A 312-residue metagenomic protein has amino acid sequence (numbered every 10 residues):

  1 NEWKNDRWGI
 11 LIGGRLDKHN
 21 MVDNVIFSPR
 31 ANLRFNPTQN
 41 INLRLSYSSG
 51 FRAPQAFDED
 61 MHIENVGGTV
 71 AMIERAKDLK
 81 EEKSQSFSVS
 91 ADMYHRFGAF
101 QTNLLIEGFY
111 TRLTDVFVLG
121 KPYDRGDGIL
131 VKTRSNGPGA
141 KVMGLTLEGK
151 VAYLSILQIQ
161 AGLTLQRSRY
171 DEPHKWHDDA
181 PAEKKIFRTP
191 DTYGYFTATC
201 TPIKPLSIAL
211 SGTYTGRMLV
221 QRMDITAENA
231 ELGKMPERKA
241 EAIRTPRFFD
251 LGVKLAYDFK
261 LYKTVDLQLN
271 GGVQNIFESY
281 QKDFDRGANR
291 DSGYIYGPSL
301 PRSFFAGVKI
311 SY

Functional and structural regions predicted by a protein language model:
N1-T38, N42, A53, E64 (+1 more regions): Signature of Gram-negative outer-membrane beta-barrel scaffolds
N1-W3, L16, F35-N36, S49 (+8 more regions): Residue-level signature of outer-membrane beta-barrel architecture
K4, V25-F27, K83-F87, G139-M143 (+4 more regions): Residues that define the transmembrane beta-barrel architecture of outer-membrane proteins
K4-R7, N103-L104, F109-R112, T133-I225 (+1 more regions): Gram-negative outer-membrane beta-barrel transporters
R7-I10, N40-L43, F97-T102, S155-I159 (+3 more regions): Repeated loop/turn-to-beta-strand initiation elements of outer-membrane beta-barrel proteins
I12-L16, A31, L45-S49, D58 (+5 more regions): Transmembrane beta-barrel strands of outer-membrane/channel proteins
N36, R44, D78-S135, K141 (+1 more regions): Membrane-embedded beta-barrel scaffold of Gram-negative outer-membrane proteins
T114, Y214-A230, Y257-Y312: C-terminal beta-signal and adjacent terminal beta-strands/loops of Gram-negative outer-membrane beta-barrel proteins
